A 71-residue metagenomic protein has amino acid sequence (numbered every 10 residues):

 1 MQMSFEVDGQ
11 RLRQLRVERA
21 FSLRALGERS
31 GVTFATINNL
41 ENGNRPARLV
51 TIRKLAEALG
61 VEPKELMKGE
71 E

Functional and structural regions predicted by a protein language model:
M1-E18: A short, Lys/Arg-rich alpha-helix, primarily the initiator
L12, L23, F34, L49-I52: Helix-turn-helix DNA-binding elements, focusing on the entry/boundary residues of the two helices that contact DNA
R16, G27, A56: The alpha-helix within a helix-turn-helix
A20-N39: Short alpha-helical DNA-recognition segment
V50-E65: DNA major-groove recognition helix of helix-turn-helix/homeodomain DNA-binding modules
E65-E71: Short amphipathic recognition helices of helix-turn-helix/homeodomain-type DNA-binding modules
